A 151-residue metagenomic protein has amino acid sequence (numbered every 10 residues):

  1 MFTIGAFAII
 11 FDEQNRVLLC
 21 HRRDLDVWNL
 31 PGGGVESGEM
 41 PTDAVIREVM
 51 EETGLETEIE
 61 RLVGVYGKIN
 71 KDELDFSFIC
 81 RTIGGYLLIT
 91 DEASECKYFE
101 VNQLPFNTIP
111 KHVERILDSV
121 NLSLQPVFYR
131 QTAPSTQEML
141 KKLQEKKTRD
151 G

Functional and structural regions predicted by a protein language model:
M1-V17: Conserved N-terminal beta-strand and adjoining loop/helix that marks the start of the Nudix/MutT-like hydrolase domain
T3-F7, E73-S77, V113: Short hydrophobic/aromatic beta-strand or adjacent loop that forms the aromatic wall/cage of a ligand/substrate-binding
I10, I79-R81, K97: Short, well-ordered beta-strand micro-motif
D12, R16-E51, E145-K146, G151: Conserved Nudix-box catalytic region and its N-terminal flanking loop in Nudix hydrolases and closely related
R16-V17, G85-L88: Short helix-loop capping/hinge motifs at secondary-structure junctions, enriched in acidic/polar residues
D26-V27, E92-G151: Nudix hydrolase/Nudix homology domain
G33, R47, E60, F99-N102: Structural detector for helix-capping/boundary residues
G54-Y86: Active-site segment of metal-dependent pyrophosphate-handling enzymes, primarily the Nudix hydrolase catalytic core
